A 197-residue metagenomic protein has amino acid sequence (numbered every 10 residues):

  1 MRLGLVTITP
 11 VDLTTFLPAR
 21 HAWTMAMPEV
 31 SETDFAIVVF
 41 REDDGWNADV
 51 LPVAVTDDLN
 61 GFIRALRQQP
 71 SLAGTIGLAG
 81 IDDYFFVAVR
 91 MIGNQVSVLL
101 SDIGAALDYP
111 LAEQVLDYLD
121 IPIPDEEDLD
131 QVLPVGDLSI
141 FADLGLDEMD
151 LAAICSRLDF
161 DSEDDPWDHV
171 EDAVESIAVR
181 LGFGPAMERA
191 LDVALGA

Functional and structural regions predicted by a protein language model:
R2-P52: Short, extreme N-terminal leader segments that mark the start of a protein/domain
P10, P18, P28, P70 (+3 more regions): Proline-rich intrinsically disordered, low-complexity coils
F16, F35, F40, F62 (+4 more regions): Phenylalanine-focused residue identity feature
A26-S31, D44-L111: Compact, well-ordered interaction domains used in eukaryotic information-processing assemblies
A36-V38, L78, V115: Generic structural hydrophobic/aromatic packing signal, biased to beta-strands
L107-A197: Charged, compositionally biased boundary regions
